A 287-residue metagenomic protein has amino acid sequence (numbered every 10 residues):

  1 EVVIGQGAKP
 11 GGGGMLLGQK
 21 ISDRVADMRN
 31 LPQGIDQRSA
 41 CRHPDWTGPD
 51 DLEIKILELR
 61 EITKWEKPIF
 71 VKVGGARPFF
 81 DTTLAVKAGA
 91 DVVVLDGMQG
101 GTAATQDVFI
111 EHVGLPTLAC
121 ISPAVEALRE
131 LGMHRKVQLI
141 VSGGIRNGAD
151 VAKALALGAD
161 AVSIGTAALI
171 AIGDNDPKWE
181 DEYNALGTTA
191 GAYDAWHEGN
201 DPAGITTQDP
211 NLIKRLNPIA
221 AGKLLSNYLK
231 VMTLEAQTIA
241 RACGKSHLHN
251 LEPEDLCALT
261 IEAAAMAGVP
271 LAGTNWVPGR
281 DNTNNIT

Functional and structural regions predicted by a protein language model:
E1-G34: Flexible glycine-/small-residue-enriched beta->alpha junction loops that bind anionic phosphate/pyrophosphate groups
Q6-G11, H134, G187-N227, W276-R280 (+1 more regions): Extended, intrinsically disordered, low-complexity segments
L16, D23-A26, R38, T188-G191 (+5 more regions): Residue-level signal for pocket-adjacent positions within structured domains
D23-P32, R42, L224, G244-K245: N-terminal leader/propeptide and maturation segments of large enzyme subunits in energy/redox metabolism and hydrolases
A26, N30-Q33, G48, D201 (+4 more regions): Short capping/connector residues at structural and topological boundaries
G34-R42, K214-I219: Short glycine/proline- and acidic residue-enriched helix-loop micro-motifs that form flexible lids or anion-recognition
R38-N211: Glycine-rich phosphate/ribose-binding loops and adjacent secondary-structure elements that form binding surfaces
L212-T287: C-terminal extensions of enzymes
